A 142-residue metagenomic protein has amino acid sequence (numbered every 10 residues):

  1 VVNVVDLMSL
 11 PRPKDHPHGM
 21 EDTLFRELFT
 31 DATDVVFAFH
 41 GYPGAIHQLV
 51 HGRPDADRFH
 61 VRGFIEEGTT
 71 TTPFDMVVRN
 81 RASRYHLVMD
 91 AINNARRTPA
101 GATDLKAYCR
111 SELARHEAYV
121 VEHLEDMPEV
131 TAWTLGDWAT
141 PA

Functional and structural regions predicted by a protein language model:
V1-A142: Thiamine diphosphate
